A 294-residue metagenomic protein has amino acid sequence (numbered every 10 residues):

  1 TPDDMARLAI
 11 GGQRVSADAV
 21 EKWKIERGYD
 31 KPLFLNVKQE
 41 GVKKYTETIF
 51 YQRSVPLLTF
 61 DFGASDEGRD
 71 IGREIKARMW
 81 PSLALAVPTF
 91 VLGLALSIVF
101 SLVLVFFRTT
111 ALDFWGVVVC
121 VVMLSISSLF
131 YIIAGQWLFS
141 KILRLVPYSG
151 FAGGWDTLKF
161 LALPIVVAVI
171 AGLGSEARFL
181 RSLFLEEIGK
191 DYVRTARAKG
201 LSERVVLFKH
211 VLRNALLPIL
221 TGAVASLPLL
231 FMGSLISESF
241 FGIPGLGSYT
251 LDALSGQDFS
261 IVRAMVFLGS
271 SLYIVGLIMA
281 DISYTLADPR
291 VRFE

Functional and structural regions predicted by a protein language model:
T1, A9, Q13-R14, R27 (+9 more regions): Hydrophobic aliphatic residues
T1-P2, V118-P147, V167-G172, R178: Membrane-water interface segments at the C-terminal ends of transmembrane alpha-helices in multi-pass inner-membrane
T1-Y45, L143-F160: Hydrophobic alpha-helical transmembrane segments of membrane transport/permease proteins and related membrane-embedded
A6, V20, V119, Q136 (+1 more regions): Generic structural marker for isolated residues within well-ordered, non-membrane alpha-helices of soluble domains
R7, L33-L35, F62-D66, I132 (+5 more regions): Short, hydrophobic secondary-structure boundary micro-motifs
A19, W23, R27, T46-F62 (+9 more regions): Hydrophobic alpha-helical segments of integral membrane proteins, encompassing both true transmembrane helices
P32-I98: An internal, D/E-rich "acidic patch" concept
M79-L112, S128, A152-E294: Alpha-helical transmembrane segments of integral membrane proteins, especially multi-pass inner/plasma-membrane
